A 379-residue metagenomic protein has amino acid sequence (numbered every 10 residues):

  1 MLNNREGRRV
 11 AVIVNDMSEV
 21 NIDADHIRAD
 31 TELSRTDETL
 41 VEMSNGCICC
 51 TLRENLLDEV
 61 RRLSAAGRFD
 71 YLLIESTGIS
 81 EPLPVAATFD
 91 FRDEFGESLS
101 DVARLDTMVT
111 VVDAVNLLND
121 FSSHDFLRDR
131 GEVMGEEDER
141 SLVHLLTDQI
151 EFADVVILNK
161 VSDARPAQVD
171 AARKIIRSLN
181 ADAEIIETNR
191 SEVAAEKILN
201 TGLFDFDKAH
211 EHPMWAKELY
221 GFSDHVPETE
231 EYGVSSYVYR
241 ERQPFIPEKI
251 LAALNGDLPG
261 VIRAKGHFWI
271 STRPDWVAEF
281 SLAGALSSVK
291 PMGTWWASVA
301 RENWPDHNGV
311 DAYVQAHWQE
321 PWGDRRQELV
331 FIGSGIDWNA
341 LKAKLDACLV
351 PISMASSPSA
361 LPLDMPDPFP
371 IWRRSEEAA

Functional and structural regions predicted by a protein language model:
L2-H144: Nucleotide-state-sensitive switch-loop elements of NTP-binding domains
E19, L117, S123-E328, W338 (+2 more regions): C-terminal accessory "lid"/substrate-recognition subdomains
A24, R53, L83-A86, P166-D170 (+2 more regions): Conserved strand-to-helix beginnings and helix N-cap segments that scaffold or border functional pockets
D25-T31, R173-I176, A343-D346: Short, aromatic/basic amphipathic alpha-helical patches
N55, E59-R62, P84-T88, F152 (+2 more regions): Alpha-helical scaffold elements adjacent to nucleotide-binding pockets in ATP/GTP-utilizing enzyme cores
G335: Residues that form ligand- and interface-recognition hot spots within folded domains
